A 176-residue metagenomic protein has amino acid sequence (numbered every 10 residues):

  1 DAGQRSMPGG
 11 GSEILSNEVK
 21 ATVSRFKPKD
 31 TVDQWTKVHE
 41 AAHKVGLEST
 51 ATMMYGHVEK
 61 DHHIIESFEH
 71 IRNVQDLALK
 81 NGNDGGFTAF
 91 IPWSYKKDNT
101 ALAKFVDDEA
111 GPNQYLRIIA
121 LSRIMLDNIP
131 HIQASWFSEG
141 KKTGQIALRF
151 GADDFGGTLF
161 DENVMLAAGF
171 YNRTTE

Functional and structural regions predicted by a protein language model:
D1-L47, M54-K80, L102-A110, G169-T174: Conserved non-cysteine loop/helix-boundary elements of the Radical SAM core domain that shape
R5-S6, E48, T88, D153: Short acidic/polar active-site loop segments enriched in Thr and Asp
M7-P8, T50, I91, Q133: Structural detector of well-ordered beta-strand residues that form the stable sheet scaffold of enzyme domains
P8, T50-T52, D154-T158: Short hydrophobic alpha-helical runs that function as membrane-insertion/retention elements
F68-R72, D76-E176: Auxiliary Fe-S-binding modules of radical SAM enzymes
